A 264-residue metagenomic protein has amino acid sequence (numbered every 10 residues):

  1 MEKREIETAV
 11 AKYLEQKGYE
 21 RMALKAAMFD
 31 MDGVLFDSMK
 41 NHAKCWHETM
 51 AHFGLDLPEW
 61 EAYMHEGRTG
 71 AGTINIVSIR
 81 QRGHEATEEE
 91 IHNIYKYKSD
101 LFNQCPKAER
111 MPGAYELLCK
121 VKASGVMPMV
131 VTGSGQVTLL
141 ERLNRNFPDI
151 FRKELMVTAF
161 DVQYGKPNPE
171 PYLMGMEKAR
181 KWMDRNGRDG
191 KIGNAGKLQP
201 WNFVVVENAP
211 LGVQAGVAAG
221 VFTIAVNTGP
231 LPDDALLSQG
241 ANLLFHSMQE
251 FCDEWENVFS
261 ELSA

Functional and structural regions predicted by a protein language model:
M1-K25, Q136, L140-A264: Asp-based, Mg2+/Mn2+-dependent phosphohydrolase catalytic module
K3-A62: Active-site neighborhood of HAD-like aspartate-dependent phosphohydrolases
Y13-A23, N103-V130, Q136-V137: Short, acidic loop-to-helix structural element flanking the phosphoryl-transfer center in phosphate-processing enzymes
A43-R82, N93-K96, D100-Q104: Alpha-helical substrate-recognition element adjacent to the catalytic core
H52-L55, R82-A86, F147-R152: Short helix-capping segments at alpha-helix termini
L55, V126, V221: Short glycine/serine/threonine/alanine-rich loop segments
S78-C119, S124, D184-K197: Metal-dependent phosphoesterase signature
